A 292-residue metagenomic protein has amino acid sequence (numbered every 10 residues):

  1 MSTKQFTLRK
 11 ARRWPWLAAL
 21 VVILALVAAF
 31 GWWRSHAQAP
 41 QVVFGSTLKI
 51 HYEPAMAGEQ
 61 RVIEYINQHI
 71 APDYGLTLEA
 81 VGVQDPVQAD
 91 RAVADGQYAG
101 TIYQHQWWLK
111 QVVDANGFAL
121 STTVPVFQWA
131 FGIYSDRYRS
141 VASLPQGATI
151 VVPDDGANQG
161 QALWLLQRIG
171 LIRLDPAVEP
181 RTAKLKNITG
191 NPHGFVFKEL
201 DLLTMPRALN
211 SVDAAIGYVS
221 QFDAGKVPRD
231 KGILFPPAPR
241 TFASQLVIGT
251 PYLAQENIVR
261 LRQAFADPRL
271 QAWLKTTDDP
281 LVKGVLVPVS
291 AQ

Functional and structural regions predicted by a protein language model:
A29-W32, A157-T182, R262-Q292: Ligand-binding clefts/hinges and TM-proximal coupling segments of bilobed small-molecule sensing domains
W32-I50, A71-P72, V141-G147: Immediate post-signal peptide segment of exported/extracytoplasmic ligand-binding proteins
V42-T77: Short, polar/charged alpha-helical segment
A80-R91, V178-R207: Short helix-initiation/N-cap motifs at beta->coil->alpha
Q84-P86, G96-K110, F127, D201-L202 (+2 more regions): Beta->alpha turn/N-cap motifs
Q111-T123, D136-Y138, L209-S211, I216 (+1 more regions): Ligand-binding "clamshell"
T123-R173, Q271-A272: A conserved helix-loop-strand patch within extracytoplasmic ligand-binding domains of the periplasmic binding
T123-S135, D223-P268, K283-Q292: Periplasmic-binding protein-like
